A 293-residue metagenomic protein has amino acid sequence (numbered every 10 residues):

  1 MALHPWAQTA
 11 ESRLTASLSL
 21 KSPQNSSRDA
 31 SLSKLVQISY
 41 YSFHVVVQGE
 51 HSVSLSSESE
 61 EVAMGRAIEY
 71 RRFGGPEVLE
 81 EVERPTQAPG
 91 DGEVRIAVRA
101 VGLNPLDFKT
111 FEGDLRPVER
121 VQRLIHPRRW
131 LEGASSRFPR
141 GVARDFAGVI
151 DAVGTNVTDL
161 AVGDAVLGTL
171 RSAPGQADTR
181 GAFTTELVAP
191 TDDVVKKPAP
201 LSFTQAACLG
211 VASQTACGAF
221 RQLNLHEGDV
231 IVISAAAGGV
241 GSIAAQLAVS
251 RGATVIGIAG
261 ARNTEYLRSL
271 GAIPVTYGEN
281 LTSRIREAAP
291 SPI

Functional and structural regions predicted by a protein language model:
P5-W6, S12-R13, S17-S22, S26-S33: Low-acidity, Ser/Thr- and Arg-rich intrinsically disordered low-complexity segments
S42-A63: Short, Lys/Arg-enriched N-terminal segments with co-localized hydrophobic residues within the first ~10-30 amino acids
T86-G102, R116-L170: Glycine-rich beta-strand-centered segment in the early N-terminal region that forms part of a ligand/cofactor-binding
L106-F108: Cytochrome P450 core scaffold surrounding the K-helix E-X-X-R motif and the conserved "meander" helix-loop region
W130-R144, D159, A165-A235: NAD(P)H dinucleotide-binding glycine-rich loop of Rossmann-like/cofactor-binding domains, especially the beta1-alpha1
A207-E279: Mid-domain Rossmann-like dinucleotide-binding core that forms the NAD(H)/NADP(H) cofactor-binding site
L281-S291: Short amphipathic alpha-helix with an adjacent loop that forms part of the alpha/beta core around
